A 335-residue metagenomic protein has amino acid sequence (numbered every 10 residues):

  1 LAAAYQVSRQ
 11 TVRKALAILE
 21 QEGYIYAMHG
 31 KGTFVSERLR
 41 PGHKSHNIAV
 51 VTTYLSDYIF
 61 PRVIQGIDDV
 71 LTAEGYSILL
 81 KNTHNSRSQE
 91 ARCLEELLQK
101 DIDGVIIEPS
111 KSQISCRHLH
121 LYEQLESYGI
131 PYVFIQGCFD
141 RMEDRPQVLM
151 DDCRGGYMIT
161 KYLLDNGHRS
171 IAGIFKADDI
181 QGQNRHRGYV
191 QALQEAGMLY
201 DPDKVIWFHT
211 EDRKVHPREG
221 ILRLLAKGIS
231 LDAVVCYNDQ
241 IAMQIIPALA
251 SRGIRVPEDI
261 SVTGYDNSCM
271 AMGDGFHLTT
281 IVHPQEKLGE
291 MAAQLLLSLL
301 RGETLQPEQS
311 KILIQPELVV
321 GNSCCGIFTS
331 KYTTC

Functional and structural regions predicted by a protein language model:
L1-K44, T334-C335: N-terminal helix-turn-helix DNA-binding module of bacterial transcription factors
S36-K161, D165, L225-A226: Alpha-helical recognition/docking segments in bacterial nutrient-uptake and carbohydrate-utilization systems
V50, I102-K111, V133, A172-F175 (+2 more regions): Periplasmic-binding protein-like
Y58-A73, G155-M158, Q181-Y200, H216 (+3 more regions): Short, solvent-exposed amphipathic alpha-helices that sit in or adjacent to ligand/effector-binding or catalytic
E143-G173, Q191, K214-R223, A242 (+1 more regions): Hydrophobic alpha-helical segments within soluble ligand-binding/sensing domains
Y157-M198, E308-S323: An alpha-beta-alpha
S170, Y200-K204, V256-S261: Short acidic capping loops at alpha-helix termini that bridge into adjacent secondary structure
R218-C335: Flexible loop/turn connectors
